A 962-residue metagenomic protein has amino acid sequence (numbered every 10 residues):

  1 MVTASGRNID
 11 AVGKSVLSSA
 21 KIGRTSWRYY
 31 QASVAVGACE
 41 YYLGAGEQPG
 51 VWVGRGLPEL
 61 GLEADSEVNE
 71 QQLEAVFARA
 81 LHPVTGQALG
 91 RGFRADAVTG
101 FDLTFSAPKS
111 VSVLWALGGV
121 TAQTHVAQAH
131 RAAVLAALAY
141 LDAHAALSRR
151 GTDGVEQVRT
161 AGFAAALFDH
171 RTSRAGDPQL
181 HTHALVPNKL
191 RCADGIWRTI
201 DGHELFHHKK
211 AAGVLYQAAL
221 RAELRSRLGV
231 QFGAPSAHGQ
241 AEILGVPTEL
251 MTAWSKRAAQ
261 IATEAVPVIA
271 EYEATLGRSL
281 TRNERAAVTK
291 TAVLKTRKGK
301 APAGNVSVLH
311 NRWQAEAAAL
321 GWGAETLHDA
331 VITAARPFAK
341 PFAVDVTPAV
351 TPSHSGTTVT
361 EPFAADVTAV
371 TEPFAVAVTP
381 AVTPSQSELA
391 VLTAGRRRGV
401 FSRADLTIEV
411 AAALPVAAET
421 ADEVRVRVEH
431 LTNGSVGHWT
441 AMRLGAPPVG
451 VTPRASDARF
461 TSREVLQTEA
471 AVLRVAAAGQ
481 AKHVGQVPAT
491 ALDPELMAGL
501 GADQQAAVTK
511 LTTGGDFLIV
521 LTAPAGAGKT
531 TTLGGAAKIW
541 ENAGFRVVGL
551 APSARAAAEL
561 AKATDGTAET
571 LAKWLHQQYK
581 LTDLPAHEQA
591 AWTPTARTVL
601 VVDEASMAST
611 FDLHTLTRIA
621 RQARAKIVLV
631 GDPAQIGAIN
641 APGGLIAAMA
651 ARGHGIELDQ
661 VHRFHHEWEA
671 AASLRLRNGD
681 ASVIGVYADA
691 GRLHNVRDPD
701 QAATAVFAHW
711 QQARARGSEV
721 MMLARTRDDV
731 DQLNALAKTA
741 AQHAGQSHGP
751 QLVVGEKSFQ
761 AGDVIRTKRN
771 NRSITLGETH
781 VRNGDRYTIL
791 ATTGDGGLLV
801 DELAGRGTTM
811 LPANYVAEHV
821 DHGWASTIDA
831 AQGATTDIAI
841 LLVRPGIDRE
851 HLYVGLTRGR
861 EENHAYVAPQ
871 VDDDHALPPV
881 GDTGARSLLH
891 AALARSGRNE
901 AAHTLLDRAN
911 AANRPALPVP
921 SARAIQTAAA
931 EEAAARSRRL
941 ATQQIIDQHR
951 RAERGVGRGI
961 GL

Functional and structural regions predicted by a protein language model:
M1-L962: Conserved ATP-binding/catalytic motifs of P-loop helicase motor domains
